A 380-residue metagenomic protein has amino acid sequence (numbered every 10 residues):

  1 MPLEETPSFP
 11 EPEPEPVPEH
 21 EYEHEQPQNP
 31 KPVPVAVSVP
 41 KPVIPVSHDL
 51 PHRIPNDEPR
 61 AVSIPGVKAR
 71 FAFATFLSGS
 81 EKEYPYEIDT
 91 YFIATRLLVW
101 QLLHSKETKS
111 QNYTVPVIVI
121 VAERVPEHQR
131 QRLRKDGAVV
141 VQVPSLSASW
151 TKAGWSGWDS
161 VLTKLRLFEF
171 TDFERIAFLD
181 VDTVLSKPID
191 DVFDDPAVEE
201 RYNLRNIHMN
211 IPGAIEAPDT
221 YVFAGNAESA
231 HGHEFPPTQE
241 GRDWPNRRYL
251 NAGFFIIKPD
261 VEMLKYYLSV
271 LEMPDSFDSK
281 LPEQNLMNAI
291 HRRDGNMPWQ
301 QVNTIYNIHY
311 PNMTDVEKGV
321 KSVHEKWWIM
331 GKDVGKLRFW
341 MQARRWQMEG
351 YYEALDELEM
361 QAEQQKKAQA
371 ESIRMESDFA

Functional and structural regions predicted by a protein language model:
M1-A380: Glycosyltransferase catalytic domains, chiefly GT-A lineage
